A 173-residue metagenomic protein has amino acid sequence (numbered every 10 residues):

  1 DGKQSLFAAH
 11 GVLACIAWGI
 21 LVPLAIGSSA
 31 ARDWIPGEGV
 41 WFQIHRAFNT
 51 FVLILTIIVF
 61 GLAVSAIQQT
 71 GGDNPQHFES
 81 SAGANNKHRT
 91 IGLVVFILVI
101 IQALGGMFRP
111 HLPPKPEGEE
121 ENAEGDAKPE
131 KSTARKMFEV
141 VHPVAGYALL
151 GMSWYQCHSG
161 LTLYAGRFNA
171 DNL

Functional and structural regions predicted by a protein language model:
D1-L173: Membrane-embedded alpha-helical bundles that constitute the cytochrome b-like, heme-associated redox core of multi-pass
